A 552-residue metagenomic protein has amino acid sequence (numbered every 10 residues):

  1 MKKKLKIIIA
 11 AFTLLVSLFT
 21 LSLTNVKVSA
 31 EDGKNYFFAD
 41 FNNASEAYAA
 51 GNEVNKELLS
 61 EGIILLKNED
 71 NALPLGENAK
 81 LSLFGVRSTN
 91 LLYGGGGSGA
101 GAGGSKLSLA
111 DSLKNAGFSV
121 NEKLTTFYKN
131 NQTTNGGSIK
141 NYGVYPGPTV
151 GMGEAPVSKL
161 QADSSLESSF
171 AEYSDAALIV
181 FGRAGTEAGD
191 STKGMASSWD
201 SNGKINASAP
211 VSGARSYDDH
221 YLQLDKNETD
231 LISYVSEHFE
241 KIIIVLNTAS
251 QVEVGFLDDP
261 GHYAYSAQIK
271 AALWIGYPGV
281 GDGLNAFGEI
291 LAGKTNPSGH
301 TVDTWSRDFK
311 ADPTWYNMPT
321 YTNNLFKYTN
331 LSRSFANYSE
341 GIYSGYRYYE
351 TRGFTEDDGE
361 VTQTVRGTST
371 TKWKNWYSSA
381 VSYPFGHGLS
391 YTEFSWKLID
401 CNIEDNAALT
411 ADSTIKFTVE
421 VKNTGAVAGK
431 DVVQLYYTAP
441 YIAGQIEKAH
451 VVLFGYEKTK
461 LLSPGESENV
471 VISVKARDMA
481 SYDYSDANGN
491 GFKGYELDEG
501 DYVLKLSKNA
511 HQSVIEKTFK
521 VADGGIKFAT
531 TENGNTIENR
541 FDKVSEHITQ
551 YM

Functional and structural regions predicted by a protein language model:
M1-A10, L18-M552: C-terminal non-catalytic regions of proteins with extracellular/luminal or membrane-system context
